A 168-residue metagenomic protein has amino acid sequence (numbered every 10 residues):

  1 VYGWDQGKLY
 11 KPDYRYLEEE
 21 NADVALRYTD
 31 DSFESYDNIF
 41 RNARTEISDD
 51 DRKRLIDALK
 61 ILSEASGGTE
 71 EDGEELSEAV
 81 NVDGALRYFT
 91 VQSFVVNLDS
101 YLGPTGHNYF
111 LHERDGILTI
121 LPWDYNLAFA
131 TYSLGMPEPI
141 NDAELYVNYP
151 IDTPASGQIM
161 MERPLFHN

Functional and structural regions predicted by a protein language model:
V1-N168: Phosphate/dinucleotide-binding and metal-coordinating scaffold of catalytic cores in nucleotide-dependent enzymes
